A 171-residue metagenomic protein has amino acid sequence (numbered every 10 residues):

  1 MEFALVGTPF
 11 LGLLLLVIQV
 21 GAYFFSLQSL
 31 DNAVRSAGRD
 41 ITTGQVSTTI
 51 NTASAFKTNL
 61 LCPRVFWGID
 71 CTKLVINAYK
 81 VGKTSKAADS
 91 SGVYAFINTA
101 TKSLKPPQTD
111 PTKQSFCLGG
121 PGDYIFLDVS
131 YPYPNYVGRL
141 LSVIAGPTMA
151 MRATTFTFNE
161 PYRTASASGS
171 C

Functional and structural regions predicted by a protein language model:
M1-P63: Alpha-helical assembly-interface signal, strongest on the long, hydrophobic N-terminal helix that forms
R35-C171: Short, conserved structural patches
